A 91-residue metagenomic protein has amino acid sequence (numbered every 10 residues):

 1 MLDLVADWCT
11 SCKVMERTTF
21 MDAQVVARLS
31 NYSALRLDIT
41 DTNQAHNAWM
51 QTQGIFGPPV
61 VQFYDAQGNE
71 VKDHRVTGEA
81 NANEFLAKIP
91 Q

Functional and structural regions predicted by a protein language model:
M1-D3, A34-R36, V60-F63: Structural recognition of the beta-strand scaffold that forms the well-ordered cores of secreted hydrolase catalytic
L2, A27, Q53-G54, N69: Generic structural signal for beta-strand residues in well-ordered domains
V5-D7, V14-H46: Thiol-based oxidoreductase modules, predominantly thioredoxin-like and allied folds used for disulfide exchange
T10-K13, Q62: Cys/His/Pro-rich metal-binding microdomains
T19-Q24, F56-Q91: Non-catalytic, surface beta->alpha helical segment in thiol-disulfide oxidoreductase systems
L29-S30, Q51, P90: Alpha-helix boundary recognition
Q44-G57: Structural alpha/beta surface segment adjacent to cysteine/selenocysteine redox centers across thiol/disulfide enzymes
